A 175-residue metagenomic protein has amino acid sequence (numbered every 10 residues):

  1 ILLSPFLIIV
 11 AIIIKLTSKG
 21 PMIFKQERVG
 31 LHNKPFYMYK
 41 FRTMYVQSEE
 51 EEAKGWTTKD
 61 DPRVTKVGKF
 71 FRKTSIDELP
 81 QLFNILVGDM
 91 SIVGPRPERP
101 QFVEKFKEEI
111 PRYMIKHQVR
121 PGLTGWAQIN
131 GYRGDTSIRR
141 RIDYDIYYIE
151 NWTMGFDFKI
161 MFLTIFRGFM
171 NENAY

Functional and structural regions predicted by a protein language model:
I1-Q47, N84, M154, K159-Y175: A hydrophobic, helix-centered structural microdomain
V10, G68, F83, A127 (+3 more regions): A cross-family signal for key residues in well-ordered alpha-helices that form functional helical elements
I12-I13, K54-G55, Y113-K116, D145-E150: Short, P/G- and charge-enriched loop/turn segments at secondary-structure junctions
F24-R63, T124-R141, D145: Short, glycine-rich, amphipathic interfacial segments at transmembrane boundaries or analogous
T57-R120, I160-T164, G168: A short, structured surface patch at a secondary-structure boundary
K116, W126-Q128, Y147, N151 (+1 more regions): Cytosol-/stroma-facing membrane-proximal "stalk/adaptor" domains immediately downstream of transmembrane anchors
R139-M154, Y175: Compositionally biased, charge-rich terminal segments
